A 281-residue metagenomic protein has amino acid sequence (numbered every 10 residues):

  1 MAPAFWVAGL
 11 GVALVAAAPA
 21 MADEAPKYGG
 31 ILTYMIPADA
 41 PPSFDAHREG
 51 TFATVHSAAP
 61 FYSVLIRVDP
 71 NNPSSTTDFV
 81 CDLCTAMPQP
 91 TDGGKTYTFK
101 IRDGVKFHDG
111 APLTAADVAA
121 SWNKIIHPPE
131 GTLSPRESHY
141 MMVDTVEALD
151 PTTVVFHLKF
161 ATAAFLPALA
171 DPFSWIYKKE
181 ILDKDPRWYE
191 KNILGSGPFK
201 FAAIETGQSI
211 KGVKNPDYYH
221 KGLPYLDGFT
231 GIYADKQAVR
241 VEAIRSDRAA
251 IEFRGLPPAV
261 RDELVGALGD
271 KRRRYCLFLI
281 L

Functional and structural regions predicted by a protein language model:
A2-A16: Bacterial N-terminal signal peptides
K27, K100, L113, S134-E180: Surface-exposed binding/hinge segments that line and control ligand-binding clefts or catalytic entry sites
Y28-A38, T96-F99, V118-S121, V154-V155 (+4 more regions): Short, well-ordered beta-strand elements
M35-D92, N123, N192-L194: N-terminal lobe/hinge region of extracytoplasmic solute-binding protein
I66-S74, A170-P224, G228: Gly/Pro-rich hinge or "lid" segments in bacterial periplasmic/extracellular proteins
A86-G131, V155, R240-S246: Aromatic- and charge-enriched surface segment that lines or borders ligand/interaction sites
R102, P216-L264: Ligand-site clamp/hinge motif
R261-L279: Ligand-binding "clamshell"
